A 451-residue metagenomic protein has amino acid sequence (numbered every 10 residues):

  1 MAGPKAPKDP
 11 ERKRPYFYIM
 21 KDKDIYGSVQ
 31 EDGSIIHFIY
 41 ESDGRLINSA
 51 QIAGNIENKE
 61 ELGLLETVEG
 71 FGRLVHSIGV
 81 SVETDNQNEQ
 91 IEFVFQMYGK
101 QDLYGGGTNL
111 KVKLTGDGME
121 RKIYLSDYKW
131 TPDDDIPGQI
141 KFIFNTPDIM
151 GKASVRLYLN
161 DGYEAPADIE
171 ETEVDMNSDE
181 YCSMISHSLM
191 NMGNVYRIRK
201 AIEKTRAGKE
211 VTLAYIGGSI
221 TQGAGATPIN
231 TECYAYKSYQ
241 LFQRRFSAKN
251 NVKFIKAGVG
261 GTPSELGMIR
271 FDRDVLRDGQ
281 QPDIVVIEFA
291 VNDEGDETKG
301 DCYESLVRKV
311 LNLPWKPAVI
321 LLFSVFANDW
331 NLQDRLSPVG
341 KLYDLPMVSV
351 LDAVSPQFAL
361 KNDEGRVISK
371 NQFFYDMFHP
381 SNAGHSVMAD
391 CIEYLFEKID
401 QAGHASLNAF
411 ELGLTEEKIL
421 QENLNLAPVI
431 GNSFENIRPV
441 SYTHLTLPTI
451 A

Functional and structural regions predicted by a protein language model:
E61-N88, A451: Extra-cytoplasmic beta-strand recognition segments
S77-G79, E120-D127, A318-F323, N331-N371 (+1 more regions): Extracellular serine-dependent O-acyl
Q101-D133: Extracellular carbohydrate recognition and processing domains and analogous Trp-centered ligand-binding platforms
I136-A207: Non-catalytic propeptide/linker segments at domain boundaries
A214, Q222, A226, V259 (+1 more regions): Oxyanion-hole/transition-state-stabilizing segment in secreted/luminal serine hydrolases and related acyltransferases
E288-N292, C302-P338, L342: Active-site segments of SGNH/GDSL-like serine hydrolases that catalyze O-acetyl group transfer/hydrolysis on lipids
G365-E422: Histidine-centered active-site loop/cap adjacent to the catalytic His in serine esterases/O-acetyl transfer systems
T443-T449: Conserved small/polar residues in nucleotide/adenosyl-binding loops
